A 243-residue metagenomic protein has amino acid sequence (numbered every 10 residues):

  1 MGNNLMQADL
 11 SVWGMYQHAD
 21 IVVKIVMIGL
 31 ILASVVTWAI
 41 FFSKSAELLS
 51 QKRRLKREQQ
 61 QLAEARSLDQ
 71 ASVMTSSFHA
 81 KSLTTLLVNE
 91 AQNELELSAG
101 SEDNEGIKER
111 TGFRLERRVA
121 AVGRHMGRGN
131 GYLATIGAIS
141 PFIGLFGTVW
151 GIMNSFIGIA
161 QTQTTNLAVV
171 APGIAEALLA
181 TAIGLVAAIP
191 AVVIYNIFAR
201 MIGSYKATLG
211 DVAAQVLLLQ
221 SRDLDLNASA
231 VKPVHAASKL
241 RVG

Functional and structural regions predicted by a protein language model:
M1-A19, N166: Short, strongly hydrophobic alpha-helical membrane anchors
W13-V26, G127-L133: Membrane-interface helix-boundary signature
A19-A71: Transmembrane alpha-helix/interfacial motif
D20, W38, A71, V88 (+3 more regions): Residue-level signature of catalytic and energy-coupling elements of molecular machines, predominantly ATP/GTP-dependent
V26-G29, A33-V36, S140-I143, G147-W150 (+1 more regions): Residue-level signal for the membrane-embedded core of alpha-helical transmembrane segments, especially mid-helix
R53-N166, V193-G243: Predominantly long cytosolic amphipathic alpha-helical stalk/bundle segments
Q163-T164, V169-A177: Hydrophobic alpha-helical transmembrane segments and adjacent short intramembrane/lumenal linkers of inner/organellar
A177-A191: Hydrophobic alpha-helical transmembrane segments of polytopic membrane proteins
